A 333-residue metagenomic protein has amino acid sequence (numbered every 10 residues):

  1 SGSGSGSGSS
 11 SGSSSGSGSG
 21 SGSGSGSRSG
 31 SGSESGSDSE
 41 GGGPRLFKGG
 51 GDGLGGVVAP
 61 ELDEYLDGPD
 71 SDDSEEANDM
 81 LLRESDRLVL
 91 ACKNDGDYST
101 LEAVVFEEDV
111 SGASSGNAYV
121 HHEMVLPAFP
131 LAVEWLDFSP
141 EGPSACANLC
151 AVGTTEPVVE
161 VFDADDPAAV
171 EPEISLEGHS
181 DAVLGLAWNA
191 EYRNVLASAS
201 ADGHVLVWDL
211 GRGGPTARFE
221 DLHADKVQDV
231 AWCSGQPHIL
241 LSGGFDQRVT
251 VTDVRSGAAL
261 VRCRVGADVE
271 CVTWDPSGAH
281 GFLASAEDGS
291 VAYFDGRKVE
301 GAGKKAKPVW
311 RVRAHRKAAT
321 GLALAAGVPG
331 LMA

Functional and structural regions predicted by a protein language model:
S1-A132, F138-A151, P157, P167-E171: Acidic and/or Ser/Thr-rich intrinsically disordered tails and linkers that flank eukaryotic scaffold proteins
E84-S85, E134-A147, L186-R193, A199 (+5 more regions): Loop/turn segments within WD40 beta-propeller blades
L90, A151, A197, L241 (+2 more regions): Structural core positions within WD40/WD-like beta-propeller blades
G96-L101, E156-E160, D181-L184, N194 (+11 more regions): Short coil/turn segments within WD40 beta-propeller repeats
E107, D165-P167, L210-G213, V254-G257 (+1 more regions): Short loop/turn segments that connect beta-strands within beta-propeller blades
H122-M124, P172-G178, A199, P215-L222 (+6 more regions): Short C-terminal beta-strands that terminate individual repeats in beta-propeller domains, predominantly WD40 blades
L126-P127, L136, G178-H179, N189 (+6 more regions): Conserved GH/AH loop at the N-terminal boundary of individual WD40 repeats
R264-A267, T273-A333: Structured C-terminal portions of repeat-based eukaryotic scaffold domains
